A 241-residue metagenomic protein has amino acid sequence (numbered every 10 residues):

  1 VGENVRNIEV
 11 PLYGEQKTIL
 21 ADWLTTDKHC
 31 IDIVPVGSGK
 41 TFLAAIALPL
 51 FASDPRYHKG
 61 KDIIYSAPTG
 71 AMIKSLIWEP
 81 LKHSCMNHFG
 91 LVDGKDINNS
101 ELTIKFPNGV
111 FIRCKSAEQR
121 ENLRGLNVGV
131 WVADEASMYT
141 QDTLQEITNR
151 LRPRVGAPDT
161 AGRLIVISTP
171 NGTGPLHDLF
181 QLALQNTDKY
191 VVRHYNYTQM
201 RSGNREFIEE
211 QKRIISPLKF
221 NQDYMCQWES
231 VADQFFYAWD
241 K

Functional and structural regions predicted by a protein language model:
V1-K241: Phosphate/NTP-binding elements of NTP-utilizing enzymes
